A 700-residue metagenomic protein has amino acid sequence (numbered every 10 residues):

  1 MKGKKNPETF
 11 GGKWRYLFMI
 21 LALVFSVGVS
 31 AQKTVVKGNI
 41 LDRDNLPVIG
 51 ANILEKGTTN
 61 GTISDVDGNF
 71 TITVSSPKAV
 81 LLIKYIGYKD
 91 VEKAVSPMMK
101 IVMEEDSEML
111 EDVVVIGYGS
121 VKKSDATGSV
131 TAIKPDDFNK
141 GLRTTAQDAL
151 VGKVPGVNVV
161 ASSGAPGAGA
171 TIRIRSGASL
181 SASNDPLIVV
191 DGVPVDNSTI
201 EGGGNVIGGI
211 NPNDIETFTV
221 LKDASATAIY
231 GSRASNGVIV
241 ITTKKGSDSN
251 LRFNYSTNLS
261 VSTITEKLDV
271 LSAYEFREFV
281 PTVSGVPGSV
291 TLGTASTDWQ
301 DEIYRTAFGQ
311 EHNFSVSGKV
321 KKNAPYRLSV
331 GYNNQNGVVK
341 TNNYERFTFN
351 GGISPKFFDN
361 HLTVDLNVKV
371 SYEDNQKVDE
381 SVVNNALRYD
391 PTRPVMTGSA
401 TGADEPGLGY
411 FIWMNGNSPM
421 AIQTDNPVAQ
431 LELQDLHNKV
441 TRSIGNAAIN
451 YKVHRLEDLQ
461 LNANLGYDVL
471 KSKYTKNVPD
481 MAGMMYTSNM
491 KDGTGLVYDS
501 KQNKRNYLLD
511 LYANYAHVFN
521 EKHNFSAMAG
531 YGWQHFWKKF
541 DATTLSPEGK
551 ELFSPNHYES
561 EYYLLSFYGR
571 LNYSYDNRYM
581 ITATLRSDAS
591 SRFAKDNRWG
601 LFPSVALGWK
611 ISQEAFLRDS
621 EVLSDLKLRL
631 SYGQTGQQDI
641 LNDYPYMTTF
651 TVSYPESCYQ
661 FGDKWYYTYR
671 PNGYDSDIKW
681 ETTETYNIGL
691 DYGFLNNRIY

Functional and structural regions predicted by a protein language model:
M1-F357, L362-K369, I444-G445, W680: Short, small/polar-rich motifs associated with maturation and membrane association, primarily at protein termini
R15, G87, I229, I303 (+4 more regions): Intrinsically disordered, low-complexity N-terminal regions enriched in serine/proline/glycine with scattered basic
G28, N236, N477-M481, W599: Residues in and immediately flanking transmembrane alpha helices
S120-A126, L292-T294, N417-T424, G483-M485: Flexible hinge/switch segments at interdomain interfaces of large molecular machines
F138, D185, P287, A307-Q310 (+8 more regions): Extracellular/periplasmic, surface-exposed regions of secreted and cell-surface proteins
T145, S272, N426, D480-Y486 (+1 more regions): Intrinsic-disorder/low-complexity, polar/charged segments
N385-L387: Aromatic- and acidic-residue-enriched segments that line the glycan-binding/catalytic groove of carbohydrate-active
T392, M396-G398: Flexible, solvent-exposed loop/hinge segments that line or gate ligand/substrate-binding clefts
